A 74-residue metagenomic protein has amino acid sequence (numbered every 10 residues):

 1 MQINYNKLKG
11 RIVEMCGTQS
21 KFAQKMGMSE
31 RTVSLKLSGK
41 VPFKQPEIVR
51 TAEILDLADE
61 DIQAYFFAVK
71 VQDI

Functional and structural regions predicted by a protein language model:
Q2, G10, M15, L35 (+2 more regions): Short, charged recognition helix plus adjacent turn of helix-turn-helix-like nucleic-acid-binding domains
I3-N4, F43: Alpha-helix N-cap/N′ positions at the starts of helices
Y5-K25: Short basic helix-loop element that most often maps to the first helix and adjoining turn of HTH DNA-binding modules
Q19, E30, I48: Helix-turn-helix DNA-binding elements, focusing on the entry/boundary residues of the two helices that contact DNA
S29-F43: Recognition helix of helix-turn-helix/homeodomain-like DNA-binding domains that insert into the DNA major groove
K40-A52: Short, basic-rich loop-to-helix N-cap that marks the start of a DNA-contacting helix
